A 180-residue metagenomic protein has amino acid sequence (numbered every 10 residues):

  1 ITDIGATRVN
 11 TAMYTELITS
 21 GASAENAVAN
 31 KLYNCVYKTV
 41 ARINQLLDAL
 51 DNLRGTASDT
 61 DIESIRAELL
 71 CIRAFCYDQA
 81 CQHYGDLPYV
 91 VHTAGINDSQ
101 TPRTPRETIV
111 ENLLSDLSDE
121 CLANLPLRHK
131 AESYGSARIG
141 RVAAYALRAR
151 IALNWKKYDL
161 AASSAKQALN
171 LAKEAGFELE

Functional and structural regions predicted by a protein language model:
I1-V9, V110, L114-P126, R138-E180: An aromatic- and glycine-enriched ligand-binding surface/loop that stacks and positions planar moieties
T7-Y84, Q100-E107, L117-A131: Conserved, well-structured interaction surfaces
T56, Y89-H92, A131, F177-E180: Short, hydrophobic secondary-structure boundary micro-motifs
S64, C71, D86, I139-R141 (+1 more regions): Extracellular structured ligand-interaction cores
C81-H92, Y158-S163: Short, well-structured active-site flanking segments
T93-I96, L169-N170: Short edge-strand/loop segments of extracellular domains
S133-S136: Catalytic cores of nucleophile-dependent amide-cleaving enzymes
